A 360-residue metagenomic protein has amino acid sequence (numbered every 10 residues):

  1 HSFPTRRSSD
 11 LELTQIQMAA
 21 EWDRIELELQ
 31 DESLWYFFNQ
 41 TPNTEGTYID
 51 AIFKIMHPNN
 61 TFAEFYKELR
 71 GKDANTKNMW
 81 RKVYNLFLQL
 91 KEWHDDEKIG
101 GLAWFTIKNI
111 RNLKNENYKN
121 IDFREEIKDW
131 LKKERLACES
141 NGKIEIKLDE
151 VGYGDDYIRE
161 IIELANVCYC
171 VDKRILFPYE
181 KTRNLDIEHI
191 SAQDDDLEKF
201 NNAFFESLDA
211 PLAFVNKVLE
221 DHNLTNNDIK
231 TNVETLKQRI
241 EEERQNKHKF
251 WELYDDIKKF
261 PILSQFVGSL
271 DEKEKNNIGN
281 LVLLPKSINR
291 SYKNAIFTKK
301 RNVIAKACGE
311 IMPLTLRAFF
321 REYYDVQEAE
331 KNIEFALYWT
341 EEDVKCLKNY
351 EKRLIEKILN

Functional and structural regions predicted by a protein language model:
H1-S2, R6-N360: Flexible coil/loop and intrinsically disordered segments
